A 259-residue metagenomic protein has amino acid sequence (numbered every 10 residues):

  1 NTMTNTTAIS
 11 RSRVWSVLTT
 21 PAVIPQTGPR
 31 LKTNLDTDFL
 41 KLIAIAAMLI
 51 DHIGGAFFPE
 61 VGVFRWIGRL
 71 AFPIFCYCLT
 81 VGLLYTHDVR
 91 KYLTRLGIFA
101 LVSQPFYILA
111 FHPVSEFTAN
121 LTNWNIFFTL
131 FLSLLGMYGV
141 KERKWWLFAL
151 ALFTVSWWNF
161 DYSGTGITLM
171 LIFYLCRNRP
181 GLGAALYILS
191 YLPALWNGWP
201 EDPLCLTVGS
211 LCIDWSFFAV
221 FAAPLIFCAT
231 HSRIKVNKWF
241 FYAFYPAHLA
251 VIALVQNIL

Functional and structural regions predicted by a protein language model:
T4-L259: Alpha-helical transmembrane segments and their immediate juxtamembrane cytosolic regions
